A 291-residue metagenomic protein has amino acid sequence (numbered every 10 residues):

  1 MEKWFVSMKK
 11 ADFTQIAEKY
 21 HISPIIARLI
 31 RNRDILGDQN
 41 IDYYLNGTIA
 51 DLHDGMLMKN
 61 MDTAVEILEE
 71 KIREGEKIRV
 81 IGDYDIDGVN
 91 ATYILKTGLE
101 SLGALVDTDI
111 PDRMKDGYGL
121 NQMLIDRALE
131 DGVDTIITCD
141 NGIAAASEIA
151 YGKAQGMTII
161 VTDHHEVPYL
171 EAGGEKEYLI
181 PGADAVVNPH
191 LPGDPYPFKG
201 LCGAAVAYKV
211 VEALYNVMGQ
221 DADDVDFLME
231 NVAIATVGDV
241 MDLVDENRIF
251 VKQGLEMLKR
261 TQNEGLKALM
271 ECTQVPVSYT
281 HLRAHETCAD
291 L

Functional and structural regions predicted by a protein language model:
M1-N40, L45-D51, M56: Short, small/acidic-rich helices and loops at N termini and domain boundaries of DNA replication/processing enzymes
I25, N90-G98, C202-K209: Short amphipathic alpha-helical face segments that pack within enzyme cores and frequently flank/anchor catalytic
I41-Y44, K96-G103, R248-G265, A289: Compositionally biased, low-complexity linear motifs
H53-A64, L269-P276: Long, charged amphipathic helices and adjacent flexible linkers at domain junctions
K59-A172, Y178, V187: N-terminal small/polar loop signature for handling phosphorylated ligands or for N-terminal nucleophile
V133, N141, A146-R283: Functional cores that coordinate and move charged inorganic groups
H281-A284, C288-L291: Single conserved hydrophobic/aromatic residue that forms the stacking wall/gate of nucleotide- or nucleobase-binding
